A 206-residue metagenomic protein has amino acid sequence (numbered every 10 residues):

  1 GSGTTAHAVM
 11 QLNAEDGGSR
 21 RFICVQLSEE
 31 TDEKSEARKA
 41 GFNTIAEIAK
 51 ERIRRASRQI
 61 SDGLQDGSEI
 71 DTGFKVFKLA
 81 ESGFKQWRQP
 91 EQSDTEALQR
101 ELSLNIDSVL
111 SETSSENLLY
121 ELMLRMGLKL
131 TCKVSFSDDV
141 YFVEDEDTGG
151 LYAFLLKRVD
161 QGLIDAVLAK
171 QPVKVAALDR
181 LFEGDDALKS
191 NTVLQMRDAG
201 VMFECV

Functional and structural regions predicted by a protein language model:
G1-A8: Walker A/P-loop
Q11-V206: Accessory, often C-terminal, charged low-complexity segments
